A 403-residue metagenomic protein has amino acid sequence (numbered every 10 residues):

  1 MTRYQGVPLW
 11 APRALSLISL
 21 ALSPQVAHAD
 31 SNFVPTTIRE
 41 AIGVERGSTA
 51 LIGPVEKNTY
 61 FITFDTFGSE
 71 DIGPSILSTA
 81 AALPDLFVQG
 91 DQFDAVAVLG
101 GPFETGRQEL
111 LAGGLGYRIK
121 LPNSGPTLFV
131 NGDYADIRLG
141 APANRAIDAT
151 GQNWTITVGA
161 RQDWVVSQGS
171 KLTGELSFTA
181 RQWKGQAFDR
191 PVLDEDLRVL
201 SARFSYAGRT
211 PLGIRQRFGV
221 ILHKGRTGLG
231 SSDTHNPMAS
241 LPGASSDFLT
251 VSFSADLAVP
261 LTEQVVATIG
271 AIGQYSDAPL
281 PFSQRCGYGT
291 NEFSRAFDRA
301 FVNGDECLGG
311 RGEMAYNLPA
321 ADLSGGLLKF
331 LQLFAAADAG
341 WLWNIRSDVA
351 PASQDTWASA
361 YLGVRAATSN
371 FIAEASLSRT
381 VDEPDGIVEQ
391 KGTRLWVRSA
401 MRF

Functional and structural regions predicted by a protein language model:
A27-F129, V166: Outer-membrane beta-barrel initiation region
F33, K120, T127-F282, Y361: Transmembrane beta-strand segments of outer-membrane beta-barrel domains in Gram-negative and organellar OMPs
E56-Y60, S75-L77, Q89-F93, P122-L128 (+8 more regions): Outer-envelope beta-barrel architecture signal
Y60-F64, F93-A97, L128-G132, G174-F178 (+8 more regions): Membrane-embedded beta-strand positions of outer-membrane beta-barrel proteins
F64-E70, D85, A97-F103, G132-R138 (+12 more regions): Transmembrane beta-strands of outer-membrane beta-barrel pores
D65-F67, G100-F103, P142-I147, K184-V192 (+4 more regions): Extracellular loop and loop/strand-boundary signature of outer-membrane beta-barrel proteins
G68, A82-V88, G116-N123, V158-S167 (+7 more regions): Outer-membrane beta-barrel proteins
A239-F403: C-terminal transmembrane beta-barrel domains of outer membrane proteins
